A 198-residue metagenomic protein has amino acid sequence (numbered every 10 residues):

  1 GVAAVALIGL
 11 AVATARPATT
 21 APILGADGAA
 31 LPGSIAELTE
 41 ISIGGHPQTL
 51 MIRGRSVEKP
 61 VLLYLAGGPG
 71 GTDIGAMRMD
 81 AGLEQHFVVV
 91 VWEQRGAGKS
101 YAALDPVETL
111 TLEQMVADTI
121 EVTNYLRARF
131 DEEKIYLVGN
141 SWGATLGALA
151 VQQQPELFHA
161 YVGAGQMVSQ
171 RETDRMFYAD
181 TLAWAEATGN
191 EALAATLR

Functional and structural regions predicted by a protein language model:
I43-G54: A short loop-to-beta-strand scaffold at the N-terminal edge of the catalytic core in hydrolase folds
K59-G68: Short beta-strand element of the alpha/beta-hydrolase
P69-A81: The serine-hydrolase catalytic nucleophile loop
D73-G75, G96-L110, E172: Glycine-rich "HGGG/HGxG" loop immediately N-terminal to the catalytic nucleophile of the alpha/beta-hydrolase
E84-A102: Conserved alpha/beta-hydrolase
Q114-K134: Conserved acidic catalytic loop of the alpha/beta-hydrolase fold
I135, G139-A144: Conserved alpha/beta-hydrolase "nucleophile elbow" surrounding the catalytic nucleophile
T145, A150-R198: A catalytic-pocket lid/entrance helix-loop region that shapes and gates access to the active site across common
